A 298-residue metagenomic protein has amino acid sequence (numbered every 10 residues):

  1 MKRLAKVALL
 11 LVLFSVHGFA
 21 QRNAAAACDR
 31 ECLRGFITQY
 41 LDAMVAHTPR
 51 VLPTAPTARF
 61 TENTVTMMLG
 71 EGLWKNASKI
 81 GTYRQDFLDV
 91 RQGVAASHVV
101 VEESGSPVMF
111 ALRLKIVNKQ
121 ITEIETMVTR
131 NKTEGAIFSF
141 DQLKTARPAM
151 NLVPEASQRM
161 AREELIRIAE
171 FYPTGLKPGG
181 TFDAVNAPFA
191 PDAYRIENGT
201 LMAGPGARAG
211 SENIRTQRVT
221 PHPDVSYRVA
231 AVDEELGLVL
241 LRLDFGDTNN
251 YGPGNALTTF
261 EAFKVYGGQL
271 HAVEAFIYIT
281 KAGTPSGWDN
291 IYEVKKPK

Functional and structural regions predicted by a protein language model:
K2-L10: Sec-dependent signal peptide recognition, specifically the positively charged N-region followed immediately by
L9-V12, T66-M68: Residues in flexible loops and secondary-structure boundaries
L11-F19: Hydrophobic h-region of N-terminal signal peptides that target proteins for export in Gram-negative bacteria
Q21-K298: C-terminal and inter-domain tail/linker signature
